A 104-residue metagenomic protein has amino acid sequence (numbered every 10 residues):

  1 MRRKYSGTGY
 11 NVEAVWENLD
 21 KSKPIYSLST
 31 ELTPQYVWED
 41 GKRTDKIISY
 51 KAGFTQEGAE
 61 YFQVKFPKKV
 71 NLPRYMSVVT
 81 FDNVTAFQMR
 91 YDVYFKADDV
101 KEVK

Functional and structural regions predicted by a protein language model:
M1-K104: OB-fold and OB-like single-stranded nucleic-acid-recognition modules and their adjacent interaction interfaces
